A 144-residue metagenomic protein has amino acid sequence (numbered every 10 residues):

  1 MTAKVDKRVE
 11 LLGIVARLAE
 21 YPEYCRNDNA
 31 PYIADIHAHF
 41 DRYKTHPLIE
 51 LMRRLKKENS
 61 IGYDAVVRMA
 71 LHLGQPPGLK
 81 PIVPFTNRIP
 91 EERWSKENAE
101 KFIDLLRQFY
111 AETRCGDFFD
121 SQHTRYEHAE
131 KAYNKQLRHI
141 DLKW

Functional and structural regions predicted by a protein language model:
M1-V5: N-terminal low-complexity, Pro/Thr/Ser-rich intrinsically disordered segments that act as propeptides or flexible
K7-E23, V67-L73: Short, hydrophobic/amphipathic alpha-helical patches that form generic packing surfaces within helical domains
G13-K57: N-terminal, post-signal-peptide region of Sec/Tat-exported proteins
Y43-W144: Acidic/His-rich structured neighborhood in mature extracellular/periplasmic domains
